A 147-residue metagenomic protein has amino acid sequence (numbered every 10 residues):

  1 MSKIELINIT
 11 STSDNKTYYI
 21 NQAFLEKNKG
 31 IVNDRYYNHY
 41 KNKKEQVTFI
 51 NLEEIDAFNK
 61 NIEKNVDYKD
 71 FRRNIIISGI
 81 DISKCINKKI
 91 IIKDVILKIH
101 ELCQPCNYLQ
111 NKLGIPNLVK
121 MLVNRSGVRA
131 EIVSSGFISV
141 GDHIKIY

Functional and structural regions predicted by a protein language model:
M1-Y147: Metal-cofactor-dependent catalytic cores
